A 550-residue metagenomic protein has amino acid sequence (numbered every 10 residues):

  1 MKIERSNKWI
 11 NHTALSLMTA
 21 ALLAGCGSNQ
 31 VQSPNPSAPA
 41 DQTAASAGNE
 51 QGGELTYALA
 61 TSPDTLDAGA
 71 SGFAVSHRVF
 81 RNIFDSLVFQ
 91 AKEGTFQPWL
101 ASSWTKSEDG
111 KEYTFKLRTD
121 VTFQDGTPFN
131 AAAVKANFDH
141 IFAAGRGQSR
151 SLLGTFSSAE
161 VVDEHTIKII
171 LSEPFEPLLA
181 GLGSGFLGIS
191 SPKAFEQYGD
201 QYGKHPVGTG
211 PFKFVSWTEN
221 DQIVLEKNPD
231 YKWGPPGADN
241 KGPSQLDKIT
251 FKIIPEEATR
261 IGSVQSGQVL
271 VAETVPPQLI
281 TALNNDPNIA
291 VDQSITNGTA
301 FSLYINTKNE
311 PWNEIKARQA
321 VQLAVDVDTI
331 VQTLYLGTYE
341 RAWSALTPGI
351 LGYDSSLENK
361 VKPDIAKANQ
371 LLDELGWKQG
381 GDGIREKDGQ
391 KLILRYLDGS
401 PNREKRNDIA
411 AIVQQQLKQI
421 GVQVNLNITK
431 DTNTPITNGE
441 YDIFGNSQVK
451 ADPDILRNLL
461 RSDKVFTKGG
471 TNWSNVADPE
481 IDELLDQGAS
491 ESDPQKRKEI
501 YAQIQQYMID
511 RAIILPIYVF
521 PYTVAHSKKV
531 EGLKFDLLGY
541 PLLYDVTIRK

Functional and structural regions predicted by a protein language model:
L23, T218, Q222-I223, A324-S355 (+2 more regions): Detector for C-terminal structural segments
A58-E108, D139, L538: N-terminal lobe/hinge region of extracytoplasmic solute-binding protein
Q90-A91, E226-D230, G298-A320, A324 (+4 more regions): A bilobed periplasmic-binding-protein/Venus flytrap-type ligand-binding module shared by bacterial periplasmic
S102-G147, V162, K168, P311-N313: Aromatic- and charge-enriched surface segment that lines or borders ligand/interaction sites
S151-A194, D200-Q201, P211-T218: Surface-exposed binding/hinge segments that line and control ligand-binding clefts or catalytic entry sites
F212, N306, R341-G381, S400-R406: Structural transition elements
Y231-A282, A410, Q423: Ligand-site clamp/hinge motif
K378-K450, Y522: Ligand/substrate-recognition segments at binding pockets and active sites
